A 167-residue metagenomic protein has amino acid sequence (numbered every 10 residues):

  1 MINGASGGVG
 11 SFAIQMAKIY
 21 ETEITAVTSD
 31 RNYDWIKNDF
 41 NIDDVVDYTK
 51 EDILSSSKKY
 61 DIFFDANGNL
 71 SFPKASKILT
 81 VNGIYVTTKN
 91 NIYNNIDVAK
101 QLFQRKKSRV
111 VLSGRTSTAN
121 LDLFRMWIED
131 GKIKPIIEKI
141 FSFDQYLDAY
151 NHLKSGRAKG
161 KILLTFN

Functional and structural regions predicted by a protein language model:
M1-N167: Terminal helix/beta-alpha structural elements that buttress the NAD(P)+-binding lobe
